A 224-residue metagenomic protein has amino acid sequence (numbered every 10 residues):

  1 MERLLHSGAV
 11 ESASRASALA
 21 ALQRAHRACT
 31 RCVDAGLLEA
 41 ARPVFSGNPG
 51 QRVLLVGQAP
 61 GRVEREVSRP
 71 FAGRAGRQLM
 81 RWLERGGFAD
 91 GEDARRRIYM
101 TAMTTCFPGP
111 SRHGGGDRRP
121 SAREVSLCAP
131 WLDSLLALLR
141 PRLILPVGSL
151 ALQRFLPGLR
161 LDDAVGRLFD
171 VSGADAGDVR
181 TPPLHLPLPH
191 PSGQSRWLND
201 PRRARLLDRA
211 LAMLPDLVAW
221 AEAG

Functional and structural regions predicted by a protein language model:
E2-L168, S172-E222: A polyanion-binding, active-site-adjacent surface
